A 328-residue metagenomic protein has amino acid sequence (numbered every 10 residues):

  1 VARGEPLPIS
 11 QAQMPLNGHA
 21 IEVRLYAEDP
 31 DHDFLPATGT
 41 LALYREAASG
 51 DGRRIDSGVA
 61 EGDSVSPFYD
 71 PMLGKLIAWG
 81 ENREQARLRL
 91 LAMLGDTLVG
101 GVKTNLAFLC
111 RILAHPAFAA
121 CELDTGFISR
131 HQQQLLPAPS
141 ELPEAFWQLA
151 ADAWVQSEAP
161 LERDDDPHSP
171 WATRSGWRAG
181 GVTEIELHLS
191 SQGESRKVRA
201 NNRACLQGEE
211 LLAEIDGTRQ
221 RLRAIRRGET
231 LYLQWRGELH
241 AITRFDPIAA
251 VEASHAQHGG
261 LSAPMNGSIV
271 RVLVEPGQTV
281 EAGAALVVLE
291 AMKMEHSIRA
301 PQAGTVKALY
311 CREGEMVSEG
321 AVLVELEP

Functional and structural regions predicted by a protein language model:
V1-A204, A282-A285, E319-E325: Catalytic cores of soluble metabolic enzymes centered on carboxylation/carboxyl-transfer
P8, E22, T38, L73 (+6 more regions): Conserved beta-strand residues within beta-sheet cores
R24, E186-H188, E210-E214, Y232 (+3 more regions): Residue-level detector of beta-strand face positions
A179-E184, C205-E209, I225-T230: A short, compositionally biased
S190-Q192, D216-T218, Q234-E238, N266 (+2 more regions): Short strand-coil-strand connectors
R199-Q220, E229: Conserved nucleotide-binding/hydrolysis modules and their immediate coupling elements across P-loop/ASCE NTPase motors
R219, I225, E229-A263: Catalytic P-loop NTP-binding/switch module of NTPases
V251-P328: Structured functional modules or segments
